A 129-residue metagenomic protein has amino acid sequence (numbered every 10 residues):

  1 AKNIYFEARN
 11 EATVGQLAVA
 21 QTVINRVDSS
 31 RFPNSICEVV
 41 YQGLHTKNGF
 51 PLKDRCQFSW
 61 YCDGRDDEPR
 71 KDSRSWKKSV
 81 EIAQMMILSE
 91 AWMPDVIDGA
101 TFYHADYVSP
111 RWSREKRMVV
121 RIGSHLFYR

Functional and structural regions predicted by a protein language model:
A1-R129: Bacterial extracytoplasmic/cell-wall-associated proteins, especially those involved in peptidoglycan
